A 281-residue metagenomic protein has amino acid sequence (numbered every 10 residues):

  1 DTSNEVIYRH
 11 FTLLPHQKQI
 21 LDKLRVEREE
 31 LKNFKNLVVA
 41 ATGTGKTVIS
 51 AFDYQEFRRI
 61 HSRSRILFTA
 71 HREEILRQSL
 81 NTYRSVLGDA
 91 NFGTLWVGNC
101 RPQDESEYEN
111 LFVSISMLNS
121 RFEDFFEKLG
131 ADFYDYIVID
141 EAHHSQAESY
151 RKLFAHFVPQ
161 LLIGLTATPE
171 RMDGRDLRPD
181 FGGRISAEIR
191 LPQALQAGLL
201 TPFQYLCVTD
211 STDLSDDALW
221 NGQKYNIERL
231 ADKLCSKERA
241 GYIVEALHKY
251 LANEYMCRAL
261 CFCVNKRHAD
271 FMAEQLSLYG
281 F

Functional and structural regions predicted by a protein language model:
T2-V39: Conserved pre-motif I regulatory segment
L31-Y54, F262: Walker A/P-loop
T47-I49, S62-S85, S149, V264-R267: Conserved Walker A/P-loop ATP-binding site and its immediately adjacent core in helicase/helicase-like ATPase domains
N99-F133, A147-K152: Conserved helix/coil segment N-terminal to the catalytic DExD/H
Y134-I137, E141-H143, A269: Conserved Walker B
H143-L206: Post-DEXD/H (motif II) to motif III coupling segment of the RecA-like Helicase ATP-binding lobe
I185-L260: Conserved interdomain linker/interface between the two RecA-like ATPase lobes of SF2 helicase motors
V264-F281: Conserved helicase motor "Helicase C" RecA-like lobe of SF1/SF2 P-loop NTPases
